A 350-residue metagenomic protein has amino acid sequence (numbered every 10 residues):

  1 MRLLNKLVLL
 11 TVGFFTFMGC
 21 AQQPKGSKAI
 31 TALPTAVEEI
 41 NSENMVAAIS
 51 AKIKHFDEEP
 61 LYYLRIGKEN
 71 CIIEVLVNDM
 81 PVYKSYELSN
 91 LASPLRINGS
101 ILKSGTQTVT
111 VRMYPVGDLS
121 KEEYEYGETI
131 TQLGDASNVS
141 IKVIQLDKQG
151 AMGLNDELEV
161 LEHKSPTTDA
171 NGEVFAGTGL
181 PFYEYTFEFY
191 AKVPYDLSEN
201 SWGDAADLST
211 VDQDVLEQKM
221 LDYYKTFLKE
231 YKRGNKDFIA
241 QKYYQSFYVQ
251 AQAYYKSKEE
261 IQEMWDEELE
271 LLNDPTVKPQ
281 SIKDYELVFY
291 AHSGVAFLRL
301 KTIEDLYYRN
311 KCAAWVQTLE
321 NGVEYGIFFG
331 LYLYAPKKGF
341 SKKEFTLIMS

Functional and structural regions predicted by a protein language model:
L4-L10: Sec-dependent signal peptide recognition, specifically the positively charged N-region followed immediately by
M18-G19: C-terminal motif of bacterial Sec signal peptides marking the signal peptidase cleavage site
P24-I72, M113-R233, D237, K242-Q245 (+2 more regions): Beta-strand-rich recognition domains
I72-S89: Short strand-turn-strand beta-turns centered on an Asx-Gly dipeptide
E87-A92, K164-T167: A short, sequence-level motif marking secondary-structure junctions
S93-S100: Exposed aromatic-hydrophobic patches
K103-Y114: Short, well-structured beta-strand segments within conserved domains
